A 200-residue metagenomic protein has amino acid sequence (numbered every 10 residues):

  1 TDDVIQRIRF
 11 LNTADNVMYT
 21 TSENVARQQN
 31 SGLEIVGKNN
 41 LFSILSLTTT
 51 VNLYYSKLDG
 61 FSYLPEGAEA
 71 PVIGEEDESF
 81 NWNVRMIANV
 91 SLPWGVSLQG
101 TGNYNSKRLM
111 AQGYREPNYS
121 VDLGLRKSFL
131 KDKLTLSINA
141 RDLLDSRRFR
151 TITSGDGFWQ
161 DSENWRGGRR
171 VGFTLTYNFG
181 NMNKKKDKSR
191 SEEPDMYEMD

Functional and structural regions predicted by a protein language model:
T1-D2, R27-L33, L53-K57, F80-W82 (+2 more regions): Transmembrane beta-barrel architecture of outer-membrane proteins
T1-T50, N83: Outer membrane beta-barrel strand-and-loop segments of large Gram-negative receptors, especially TonB-dependent
I8, G60-P65, A111-Q112, R150-I152: Short acidic, glycine/proline-rich loop/turn micro-motifs
M18-E23, L64-G74, R108-Q112, F158-S162: Extracellular loop and loop/strand-boundary signature of outer-membrane beta-barrel proteins
V36-K38, T48-Y54, T101, S137-N139: Outer-envelope exported proteins of Gram-negative bacteria
S46, T50-N52, L58, M182 (+1 more regions): C-terminal segments of large proteins
N52, K57, P65, A70 (+1 more regions): Hydrophobic, helix-length membrane anchors
E76-D200: Conserved C-terminal beta-signal and adjacent last beta-strands/turns of outer-membrane beta-barrel proteins
